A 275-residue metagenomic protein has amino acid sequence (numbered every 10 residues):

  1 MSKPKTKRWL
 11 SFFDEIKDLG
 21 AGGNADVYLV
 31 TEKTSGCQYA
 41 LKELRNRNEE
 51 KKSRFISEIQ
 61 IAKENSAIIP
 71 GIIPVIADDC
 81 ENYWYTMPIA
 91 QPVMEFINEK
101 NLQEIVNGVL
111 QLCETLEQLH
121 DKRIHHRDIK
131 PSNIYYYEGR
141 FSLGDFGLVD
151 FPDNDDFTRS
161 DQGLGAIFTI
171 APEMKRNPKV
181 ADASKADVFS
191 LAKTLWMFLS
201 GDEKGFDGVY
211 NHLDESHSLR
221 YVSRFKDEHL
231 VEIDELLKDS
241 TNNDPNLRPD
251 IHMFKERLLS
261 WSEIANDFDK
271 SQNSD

Functional and structural regions predicted by a protein language model:
D26-S53: ATP-binding glycine-rich loop module of kinase domains
Q60-P70: Structural motif at the C-terminus of the N-lobe alphaC helix and the adjacent alphaC-beta4 loop of the Hanks-type
P74-Y83: Short beta-strand micro-motifs within the conserved protein kinase catalytic domain, predominantly in the N-lobe
G108-V109: Activation segment signature within eukaryotic-like protein kinase domains
H120-Y136: Catalytic-loop of the protein kinase fold
R159-M174: Conserved activation segment of eukaryotic-like protein kinases, specifically the C-terminal portion of the activation
M174-S184: Conserved end of the kinase activation segment
T241-M253: A conserved short helix/loop substructure at the end of the activation segment of eukaryotic-like protein kinase domains
